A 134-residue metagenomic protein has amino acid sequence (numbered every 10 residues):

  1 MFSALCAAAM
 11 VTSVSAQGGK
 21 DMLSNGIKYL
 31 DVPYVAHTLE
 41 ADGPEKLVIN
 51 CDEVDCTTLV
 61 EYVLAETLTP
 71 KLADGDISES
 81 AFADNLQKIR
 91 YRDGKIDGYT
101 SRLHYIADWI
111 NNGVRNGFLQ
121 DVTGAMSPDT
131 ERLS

Functional and structural regions predicted by a protein language model:
M1-F2: Bacterial N-terminal signal peptides that target proteins for export
A7, V14-G18: Boundary at the C-terminal end of the N-terminal hydrophobic targeting segment
A8-V11, L103: Low-complexity, intrinsically disordered short peptide segments enriched in small/polar/basic residues
G18-Y34, T38-L39, I77: Sequence/structural signature of beta-propeller domains
Y34-S134: Acidic/His-rich structured neighborhood in mature extracellular/periplasmic domains
